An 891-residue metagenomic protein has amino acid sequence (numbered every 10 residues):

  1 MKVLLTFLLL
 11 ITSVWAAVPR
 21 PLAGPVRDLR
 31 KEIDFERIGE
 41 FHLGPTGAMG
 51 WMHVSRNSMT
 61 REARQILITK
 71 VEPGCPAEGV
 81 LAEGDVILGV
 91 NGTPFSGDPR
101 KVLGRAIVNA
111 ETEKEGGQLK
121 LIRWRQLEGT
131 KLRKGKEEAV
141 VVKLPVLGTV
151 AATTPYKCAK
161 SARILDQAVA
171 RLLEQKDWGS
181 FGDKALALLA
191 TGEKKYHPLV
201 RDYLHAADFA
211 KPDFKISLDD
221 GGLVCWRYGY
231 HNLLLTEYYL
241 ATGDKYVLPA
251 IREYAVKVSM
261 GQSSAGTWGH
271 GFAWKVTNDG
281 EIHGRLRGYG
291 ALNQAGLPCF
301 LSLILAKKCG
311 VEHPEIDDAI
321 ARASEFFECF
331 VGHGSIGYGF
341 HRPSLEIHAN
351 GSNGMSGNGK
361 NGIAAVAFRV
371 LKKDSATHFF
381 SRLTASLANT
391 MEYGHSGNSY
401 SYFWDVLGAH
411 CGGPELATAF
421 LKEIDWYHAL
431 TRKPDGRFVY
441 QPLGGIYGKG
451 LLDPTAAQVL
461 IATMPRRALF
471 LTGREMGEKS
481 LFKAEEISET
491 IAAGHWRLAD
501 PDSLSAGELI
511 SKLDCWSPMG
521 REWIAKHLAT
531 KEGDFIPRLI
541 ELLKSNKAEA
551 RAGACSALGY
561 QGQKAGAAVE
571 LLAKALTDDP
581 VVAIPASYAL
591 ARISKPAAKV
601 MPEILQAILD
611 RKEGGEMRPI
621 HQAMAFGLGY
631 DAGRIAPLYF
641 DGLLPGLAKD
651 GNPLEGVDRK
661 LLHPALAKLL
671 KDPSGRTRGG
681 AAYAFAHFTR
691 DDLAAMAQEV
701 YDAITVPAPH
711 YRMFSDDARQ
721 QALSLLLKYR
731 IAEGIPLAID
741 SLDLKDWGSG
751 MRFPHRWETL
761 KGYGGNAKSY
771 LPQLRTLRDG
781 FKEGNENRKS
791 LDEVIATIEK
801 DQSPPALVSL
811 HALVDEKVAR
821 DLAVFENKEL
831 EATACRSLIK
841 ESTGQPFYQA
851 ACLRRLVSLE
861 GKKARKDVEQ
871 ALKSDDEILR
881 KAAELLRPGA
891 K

Functional and structural regions predicted by a protein language model:
A17-E72, E138-V150: PDZ/PDZ-like peptide-tail recognition elements
G24-F35, K120-I122, Q126-R171: C-terminal, low-ordered peptide segments at domain boundaries
E72-V86: PDZ/PDZ-like domain micro-motif
G89-I122: PDZ domains, with a preference for the canonical peptide-binding region formed by the helix
A151, P155-C158, D374-R382, G408-C411 (+4 more regions): Terminal, non-catalytic domain-edge segments
L165-G179, A206-V224, V258-Y289, E325-G357 (+3 more regions): Glycine- and aromatic-rich loop/turn segments at beta-sheet edges
L165-V169, H197-L204, A255, D502-K512 (+10 more regions): Amphipathic alpha-helical scaffolding segments comprising HEAT/armadillo-like alpha-solenoid repeats
G182-A190, A367, C411, A493-D500 (+12 more regions): Structural detector for internal amphipathic alpha-helices that build alpha-solenoid repeat scaffolds
